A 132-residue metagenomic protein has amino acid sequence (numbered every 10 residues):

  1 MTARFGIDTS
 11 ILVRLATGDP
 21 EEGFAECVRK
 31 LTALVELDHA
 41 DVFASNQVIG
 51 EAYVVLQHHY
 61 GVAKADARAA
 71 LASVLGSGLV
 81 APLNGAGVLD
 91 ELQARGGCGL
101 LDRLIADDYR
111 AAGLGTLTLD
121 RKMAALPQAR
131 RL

Functional and structural regions predicted by a protein language model:
M1-A44, H59-D66, R131: Short, well-structured N-terminal submotif of metal-dependent ribonuclease cores
T2-R4, S77, A94, A106-L132: Acidic, PIN/NYN-like endoribonuclease modules and their adjacent C-terminal/linker elements
I11, V48, G87, I105 (+1 more regions): Alpha-helix capping/helix-boundary segments
V13-T17, L56-Y60, G78, R95 (+1 more regions): Short amphipathic alpha-helical interaction patches enriched in hydrophobic/aromatic residues with interspersed Lys/Arg
V28-T32, L71, I105-A106: Short amphipathic alpha-helical segments and helix-helix/interface helices
F43-G50, R68-G96: Acidic catalytic patch
S45, L101-D102, L119: Replace "coordinates the UDP/GDP/TDP-sugar" with "coordinates nucleotide-activated sugar donors
